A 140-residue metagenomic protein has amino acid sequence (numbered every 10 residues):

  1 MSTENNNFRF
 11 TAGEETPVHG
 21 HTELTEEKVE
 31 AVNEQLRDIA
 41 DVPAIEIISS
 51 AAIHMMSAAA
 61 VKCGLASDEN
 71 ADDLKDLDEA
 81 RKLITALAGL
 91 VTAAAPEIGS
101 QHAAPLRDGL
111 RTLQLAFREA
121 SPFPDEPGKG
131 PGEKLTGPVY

Functional and structural regions predicted by a protein language model:
S2-Y140: A charge-rich, low-complexity, intrinsically flexible signal that marks solvent-exposed coils, linkers, repeats
